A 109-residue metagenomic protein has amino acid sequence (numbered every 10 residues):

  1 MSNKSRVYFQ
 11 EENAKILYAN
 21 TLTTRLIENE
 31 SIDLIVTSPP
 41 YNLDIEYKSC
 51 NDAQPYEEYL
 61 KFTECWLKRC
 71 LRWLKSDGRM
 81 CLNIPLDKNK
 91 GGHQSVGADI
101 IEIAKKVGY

Functional and structural regions predicted by a protein language model:
M1-Y109: Core catalytic lobe of class I
